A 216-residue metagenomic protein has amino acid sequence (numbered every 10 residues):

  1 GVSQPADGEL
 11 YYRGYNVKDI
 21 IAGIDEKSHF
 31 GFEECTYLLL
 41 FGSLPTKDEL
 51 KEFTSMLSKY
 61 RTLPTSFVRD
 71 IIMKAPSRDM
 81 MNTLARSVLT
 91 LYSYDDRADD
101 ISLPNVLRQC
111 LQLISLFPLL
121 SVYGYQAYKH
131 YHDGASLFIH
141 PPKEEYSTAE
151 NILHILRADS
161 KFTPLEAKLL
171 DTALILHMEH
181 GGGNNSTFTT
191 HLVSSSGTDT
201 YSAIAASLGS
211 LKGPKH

Functional and structural regions predicted by a protein language model:
G1-K215: Hydrophobic alpha-helical bundle cores within soluble ligand-binding/oligomerization subdomains
